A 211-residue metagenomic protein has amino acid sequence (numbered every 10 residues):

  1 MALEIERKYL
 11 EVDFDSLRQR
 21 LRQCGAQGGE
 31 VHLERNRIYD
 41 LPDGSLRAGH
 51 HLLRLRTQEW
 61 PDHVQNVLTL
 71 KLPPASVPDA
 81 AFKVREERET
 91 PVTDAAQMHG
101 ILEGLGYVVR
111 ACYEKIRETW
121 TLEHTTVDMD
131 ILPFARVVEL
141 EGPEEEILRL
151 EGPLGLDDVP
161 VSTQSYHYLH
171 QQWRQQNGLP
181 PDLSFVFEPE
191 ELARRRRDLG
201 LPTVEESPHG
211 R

Functional and structural regions predicted by a protein language model:
M1-T126, P160-R211: N-terminal strand-loop-strand beta-hairpin
D15-R18, I147-E151: Short amphipathic alpha-helical segments with coiled-coil-like heptad repeat character
Q58, L132, P143, G152: Surface loops and adjacent helix of pleckstrin homology
V127-F134, E141: A contiguous pocket-lining binding segment that forms or flanks enzyme active sites
L132, L148, A193-R195: A composition-driven signal for long, intrinsically disordered, charge-rich low-complexity tracts
R136-E141, E146-R149: Acidic/histidine-rich alpha-helical segments that form the ligand environment of transition-metal centers
E145, E151-S162: A hydrophobic, small-residue-rich beta->alpha segment in the mid-to-C-terminal subdomain of diverse proteins
